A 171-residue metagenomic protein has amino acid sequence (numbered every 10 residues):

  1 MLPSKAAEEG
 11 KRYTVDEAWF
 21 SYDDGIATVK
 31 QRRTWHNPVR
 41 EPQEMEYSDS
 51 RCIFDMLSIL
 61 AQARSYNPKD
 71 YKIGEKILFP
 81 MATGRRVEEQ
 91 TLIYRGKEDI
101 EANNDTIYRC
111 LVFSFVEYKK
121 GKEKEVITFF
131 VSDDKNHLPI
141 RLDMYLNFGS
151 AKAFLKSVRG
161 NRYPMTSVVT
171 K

Functional and structural regions predicted by a protein language model:
M1-Y22, Y66-K171: Acidic, serine/threonine-rich low-complexity disordered tracts
M1-Y71: Contiguous hydrophobic, core-forming segments of folded domains
